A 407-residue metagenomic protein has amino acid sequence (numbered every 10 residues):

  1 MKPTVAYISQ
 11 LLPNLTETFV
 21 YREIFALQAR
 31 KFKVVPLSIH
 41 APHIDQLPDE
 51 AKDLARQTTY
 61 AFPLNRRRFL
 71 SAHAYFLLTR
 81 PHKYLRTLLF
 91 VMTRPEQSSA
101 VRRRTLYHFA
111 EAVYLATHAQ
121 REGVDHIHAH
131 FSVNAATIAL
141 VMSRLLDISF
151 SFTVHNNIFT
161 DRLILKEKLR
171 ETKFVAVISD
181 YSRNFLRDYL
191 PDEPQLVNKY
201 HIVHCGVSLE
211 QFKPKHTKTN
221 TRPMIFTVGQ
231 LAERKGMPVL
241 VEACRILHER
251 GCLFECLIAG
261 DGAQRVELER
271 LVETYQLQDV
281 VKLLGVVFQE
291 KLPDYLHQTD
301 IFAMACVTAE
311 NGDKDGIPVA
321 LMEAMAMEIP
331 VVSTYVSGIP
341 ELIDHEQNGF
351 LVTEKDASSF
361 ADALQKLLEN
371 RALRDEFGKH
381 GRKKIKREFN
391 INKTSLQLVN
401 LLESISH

Functional and structural regions predicted by a protein language model:
Y181, G206: Carbohydrate-associated surface elements
H216-K235, V241-R245, L257: Conserved donor-binding/catalytic core segment of Leloir-type glycosyltransferases
A259, V266-E290: Nucleotide-activated donor-binding/catalytic signature segment of Leloir-type glycosyltransferases, i.e., the conserved
V280, S359, K366, L373-E388 (+2 more regions): A short, well-ordered alpha-helix in the C-terminal region of glycosyltransferases
V286-V287, D294-T299: Short alpha-helical donor nucleotide-sugar binding micro-motif in glycosyltransferases
H297-G312, I329: Acidic donor-binding loop of glycosyltransferase active sites
L321, A326, P330-S333, I343: Short hydrophobic beta-strand element within catalytic cores of glycosyltransferases and related nucleotide-activated
L342-E346, F350-A357, K366-A372: Conserved acidic donor-binding segment of nucleotide-sugar-dependent glycosyltransferases
